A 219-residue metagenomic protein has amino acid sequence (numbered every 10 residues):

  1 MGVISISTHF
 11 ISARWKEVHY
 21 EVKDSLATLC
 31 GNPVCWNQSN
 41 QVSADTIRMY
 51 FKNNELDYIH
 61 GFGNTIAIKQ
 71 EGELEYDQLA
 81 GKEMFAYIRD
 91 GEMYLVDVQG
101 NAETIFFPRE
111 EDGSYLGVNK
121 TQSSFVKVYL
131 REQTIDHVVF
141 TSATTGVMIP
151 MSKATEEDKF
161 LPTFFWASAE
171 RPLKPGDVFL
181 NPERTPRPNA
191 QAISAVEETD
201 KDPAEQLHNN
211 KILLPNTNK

Functional and structural regions predicted by a protein language model:
M1-K219: Structural signature for solvent-exposed beta-strand/loop edge elements and short helix-capping sites, enriched
